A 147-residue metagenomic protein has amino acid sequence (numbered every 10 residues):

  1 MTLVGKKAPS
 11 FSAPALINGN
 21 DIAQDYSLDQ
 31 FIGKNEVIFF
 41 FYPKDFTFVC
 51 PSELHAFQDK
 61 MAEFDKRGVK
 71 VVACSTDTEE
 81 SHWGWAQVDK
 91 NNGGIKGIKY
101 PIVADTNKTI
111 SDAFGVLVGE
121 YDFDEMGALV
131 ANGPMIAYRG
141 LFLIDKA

Functional and structural regions predicted by a protein language model:
M1-A147: Chalcogenol-based redox active-site neighborhoods
